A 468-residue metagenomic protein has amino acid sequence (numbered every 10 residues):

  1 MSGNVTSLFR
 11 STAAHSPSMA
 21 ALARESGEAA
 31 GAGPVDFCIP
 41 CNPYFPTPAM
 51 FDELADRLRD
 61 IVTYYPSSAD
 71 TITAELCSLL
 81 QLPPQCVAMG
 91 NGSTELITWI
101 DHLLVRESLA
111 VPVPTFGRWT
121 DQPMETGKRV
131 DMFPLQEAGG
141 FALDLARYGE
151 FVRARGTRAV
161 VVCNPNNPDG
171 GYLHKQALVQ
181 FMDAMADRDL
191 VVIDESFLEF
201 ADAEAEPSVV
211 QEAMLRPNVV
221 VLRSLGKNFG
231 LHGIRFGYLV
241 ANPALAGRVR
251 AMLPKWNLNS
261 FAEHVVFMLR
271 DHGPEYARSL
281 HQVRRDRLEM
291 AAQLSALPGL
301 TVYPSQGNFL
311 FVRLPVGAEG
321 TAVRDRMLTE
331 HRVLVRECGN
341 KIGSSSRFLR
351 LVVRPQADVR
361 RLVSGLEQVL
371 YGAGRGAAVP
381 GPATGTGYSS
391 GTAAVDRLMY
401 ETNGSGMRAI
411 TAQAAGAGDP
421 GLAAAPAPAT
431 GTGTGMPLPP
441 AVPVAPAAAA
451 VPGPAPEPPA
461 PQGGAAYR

Functional and structural regions predicted by a protein language model:
M1-T63, G156, T386-P426, G435-A445 (+2 more regions): N-terminal "arm"/small-domain region of PLP-dependent enzymes with the aminotransferase-like
L8, H102-V162, Y467: PLP-dependent aminotransferase-like
S68, N218-A296, T301-Y303: PLP-dependent aminotransferase class I/II
D70-T73, P84-E107: Conserved beta-loop-alpha segment that forms the PLP phosphate-binding cup at the N-terminus of a helix
G139-E195, E199-A201: Active-site phosphate-binding strand-loop segment of PLP-dependent enzymes
R284, L297-E330, R397-A414: Conserved PLP-binding catalytic core of the aspartate aminotransferase-like
T301, F309-A378: Conserved C-terminal alpha-helix-loop-beta "cap" of PLP-dependent enzymes that closes/shapes the active-site mouth
